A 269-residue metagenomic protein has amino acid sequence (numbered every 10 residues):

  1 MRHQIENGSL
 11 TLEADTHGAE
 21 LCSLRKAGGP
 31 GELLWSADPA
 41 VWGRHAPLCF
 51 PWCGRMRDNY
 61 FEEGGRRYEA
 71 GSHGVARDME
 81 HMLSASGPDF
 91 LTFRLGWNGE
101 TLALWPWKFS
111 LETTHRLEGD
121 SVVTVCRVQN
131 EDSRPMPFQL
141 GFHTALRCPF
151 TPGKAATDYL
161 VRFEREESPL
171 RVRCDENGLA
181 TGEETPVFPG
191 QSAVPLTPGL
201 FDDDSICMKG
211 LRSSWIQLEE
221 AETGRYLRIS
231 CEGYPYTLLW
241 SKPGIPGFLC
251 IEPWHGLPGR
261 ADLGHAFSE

Functional and structural regions predicted by a protein language model:
M1-E63, R67-G71, R212-Y234: Beta-strand-rich N-terminal accessory domains
S9-A14, T113-H115, V122-N130: Short, well-ordered beta-strand segments enriched in hydrophobic/aromatic residues
G18-A19, P106-S110, L117-V123, S133-P137 (+2 more regions): Coil-to-beta-strand transition motifs
R66-G119: Extended, loop-rich substrate-binding clefts of extracytoplasmic carbohydrate-active enzymes
S84-L91, R116-S121, F150-K154, E220 (+1 more regions): A short, structured loop/turn motif at beta-sheet edges
P135, C148-E232: Active-site/ligand-binding surface loops and adjacent short beta/alpha elements that line catalytic pockets across
Q139-R147: Histidine-centered catalytic micro-motifs
R225-E269: Active-site pocket scaffolds in enzymes
